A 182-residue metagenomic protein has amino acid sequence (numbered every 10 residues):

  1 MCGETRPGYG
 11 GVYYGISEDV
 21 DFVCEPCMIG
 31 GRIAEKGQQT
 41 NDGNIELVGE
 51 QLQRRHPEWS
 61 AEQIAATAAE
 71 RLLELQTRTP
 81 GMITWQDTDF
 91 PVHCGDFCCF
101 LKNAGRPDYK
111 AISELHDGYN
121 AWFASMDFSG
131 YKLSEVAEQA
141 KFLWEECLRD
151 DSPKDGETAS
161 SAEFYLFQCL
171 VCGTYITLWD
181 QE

Functional and structural regions predicted by a protein language model:
M1-E182: Preference for intrinsically disordered or flexible, low-complexity segments and adjacent hinge/connector residues
